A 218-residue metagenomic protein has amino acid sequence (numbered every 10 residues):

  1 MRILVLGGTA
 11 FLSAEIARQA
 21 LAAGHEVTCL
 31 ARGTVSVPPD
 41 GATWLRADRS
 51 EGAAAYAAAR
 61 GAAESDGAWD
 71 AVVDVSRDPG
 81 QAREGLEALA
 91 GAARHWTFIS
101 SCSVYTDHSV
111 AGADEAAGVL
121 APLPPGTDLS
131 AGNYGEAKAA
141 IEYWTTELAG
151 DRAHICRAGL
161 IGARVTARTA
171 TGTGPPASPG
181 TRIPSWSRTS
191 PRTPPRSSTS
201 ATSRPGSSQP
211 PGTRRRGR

Functional and structural regions predicted by a protein language model:
I3-A23: N-terminal Rossmann NAD(P)H-binding glycine-rich loop of SDR-like oxidoreductase domains
C29-V35: N-terminal Rossmann-fold cofactor-binding loop
L45-W69, G80-R83: Conserved Rossmann-fold cofactor-binding substructure of NAD(P)-dependent oxidoreductases
G67-P122, A140-W144: NAD(P)-cofactor binding segment of oxidoreductase domains
A111-Y143, R168-G172, T193-S197: Short-chain dehydrogenase/reductase
E142-V165: Conserved beta-loop-beta element that borders a ligand/cofactor-binding pocket
G159-R168, T189-S200: Glycine-rich "substrate-gating" loop/helix at the edge of Rossmann-like oxidoreductase active sites
P176-S185, T193-R218: Alpha-helical substrate-binding/gating segment
